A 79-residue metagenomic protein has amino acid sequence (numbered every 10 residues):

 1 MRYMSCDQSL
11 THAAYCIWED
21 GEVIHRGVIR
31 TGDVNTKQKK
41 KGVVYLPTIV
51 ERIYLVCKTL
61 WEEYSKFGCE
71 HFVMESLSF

Functional and structural regions predicted by a protein language model:
M1-F79: Phosphate- and other anionic-substrate recognition elements at nucleic-acid/protein interfaces
